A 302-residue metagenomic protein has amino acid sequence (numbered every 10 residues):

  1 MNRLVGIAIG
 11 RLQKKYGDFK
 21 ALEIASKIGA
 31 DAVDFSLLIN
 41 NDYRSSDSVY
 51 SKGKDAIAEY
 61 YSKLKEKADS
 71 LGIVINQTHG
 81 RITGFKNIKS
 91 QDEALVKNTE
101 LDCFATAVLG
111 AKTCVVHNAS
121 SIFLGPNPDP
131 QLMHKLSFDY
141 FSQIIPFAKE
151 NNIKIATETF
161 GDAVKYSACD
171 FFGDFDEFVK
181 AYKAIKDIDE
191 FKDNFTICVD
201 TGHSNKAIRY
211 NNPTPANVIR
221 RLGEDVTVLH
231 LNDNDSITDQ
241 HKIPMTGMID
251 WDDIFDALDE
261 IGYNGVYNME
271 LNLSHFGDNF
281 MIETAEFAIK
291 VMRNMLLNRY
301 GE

Functional and structural regions predicted by a protein language model:
M1-G6, R11-D31, D69, V96 (+2 more regions): Histidine-acidic metal/acid-base catalytic patches
M1-I9, N76-K86, S120-G125: N-terminal small/glycine-rich loop or linker at the start of catalytic domains across soluble metabolic enzymes
R11-Q13, L37-I39, R81-G84, S120-I122 (+4 more regions): Active-site-proximal loop/turn and secondary-structure-junction residues that shape catalytic pockets, frequently
A21, L64, D102, I144 (+1 more regions): Aromatic/hydrophobic pocket-lining residues that form π-stacking "cages" and hydrophobic walls in ligand
V33-F35, I75-G80, K112-A119, I153-T159 (+1 more regions): Short beta-strand segments at enzyme active-site cores
D34-K63: Glycine-rich, proline-tolerant flexible connector loops at the mouths of alpha/beta enzymes
D47-K54, Q91-D92, P130-Q131, H241-T246: Short glycine-enriched, charge-decorated loop/helix-capping segments at active-site entrances that position
D69-S70, F85-V199, K206: Active-site acidic/histidine proton-transfer and metal-coordination neighborhood in alpha/beta enzyme cores
